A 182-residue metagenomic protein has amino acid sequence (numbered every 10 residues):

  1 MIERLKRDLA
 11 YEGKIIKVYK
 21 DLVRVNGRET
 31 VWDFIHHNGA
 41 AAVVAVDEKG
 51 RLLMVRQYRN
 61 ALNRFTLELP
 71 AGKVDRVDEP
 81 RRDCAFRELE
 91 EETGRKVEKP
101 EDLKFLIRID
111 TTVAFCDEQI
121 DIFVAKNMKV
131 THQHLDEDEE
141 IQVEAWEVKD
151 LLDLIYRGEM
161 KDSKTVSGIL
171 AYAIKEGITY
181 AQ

Functional and structural regions predicted by a protein language model:
I2, K6-K49: Acidic, metal-coordinating catalytic segment for phosphate/diphosphate chemistry, firing primarily on the Nudix
I2-R4, F105, A114-C116, D121 (+1 more regions): Nudix hydrolase/Nudix homology domain
G13, N38, D47, L62 (+3 more regions): A generic fold-level signal
K17-D21, F65, Q119-D121, Q142: Short beta-strand micro-motifs in enzyme catalytic cores
K20-L22, A45, V124-K126, A145-E147 (+1 more regions): Short, well-ordered beta-strand micro-motif
W32-H37, A41-R87, M128-T131: Conserved Nudix-box catalytic region and its N-terminal flanking loop in Nudix hydrolases and closely related
N38, K49, R59, E68 (+4 more regions): Active-site segment of metal-dependent pyrophosphate-handling enzymes, primarily the Nudix hydrolase catalytic core
R87-E92, E147: Catalytic glutamate of the conserved HExxH
